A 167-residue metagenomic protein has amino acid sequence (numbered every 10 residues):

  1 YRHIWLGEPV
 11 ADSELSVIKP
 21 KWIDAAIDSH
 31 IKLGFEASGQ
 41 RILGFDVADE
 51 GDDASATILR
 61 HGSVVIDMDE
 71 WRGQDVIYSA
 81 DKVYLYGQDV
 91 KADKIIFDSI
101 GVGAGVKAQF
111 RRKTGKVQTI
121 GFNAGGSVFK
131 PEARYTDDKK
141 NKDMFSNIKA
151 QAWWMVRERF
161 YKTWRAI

Functional and structural regions predicted by a protein language model:
Y1-F45, L59: ATPase catalytic-site recognition across NTP-hydrolyzing enzymes
R2-H3, S55, D81, W154: Active-site-proximal helix/loop capping residues that flank conserved catalytic or ligand/cofactor
S38, D49-A56: Short, flexible loop/turn motifs enriched in small residues
V47-E50, V76: A general structural motif
A56-G62: Short conserved beta-strand segments at catalytic cores or DNA/RNA-binding microdomains of nucleic-acid binding
S63-I167: Mg2+-dependent endonuclease catalytic cores in nucleic-acid-processing enzymes, primarily RNase H-like
